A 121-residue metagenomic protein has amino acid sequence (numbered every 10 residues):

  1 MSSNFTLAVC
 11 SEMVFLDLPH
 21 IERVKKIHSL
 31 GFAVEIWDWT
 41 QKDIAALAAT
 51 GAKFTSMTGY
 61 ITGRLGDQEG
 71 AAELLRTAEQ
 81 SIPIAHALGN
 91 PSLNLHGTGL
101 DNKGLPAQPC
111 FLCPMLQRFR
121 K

Functional and structural regions predicted by a protein language model:
M1-P91: N-terminal pre-domain/capping segments
D67-K121: Active-site acidic/histidine proton-transfer and metal-coordination neighborhood in alpha/beta enzyme cores
